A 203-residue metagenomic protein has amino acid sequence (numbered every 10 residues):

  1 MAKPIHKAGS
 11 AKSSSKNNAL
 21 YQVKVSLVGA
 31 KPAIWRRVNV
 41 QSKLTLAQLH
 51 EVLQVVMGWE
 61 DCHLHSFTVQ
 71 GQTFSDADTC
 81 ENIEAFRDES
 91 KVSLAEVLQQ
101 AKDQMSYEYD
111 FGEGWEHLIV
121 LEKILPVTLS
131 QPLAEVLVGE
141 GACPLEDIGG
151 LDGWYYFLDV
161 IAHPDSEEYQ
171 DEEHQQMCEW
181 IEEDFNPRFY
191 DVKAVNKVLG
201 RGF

Functional and structural regions predicted by a protein language model:
M1-F203: Short linear regulatory motifs enriched in tryptophan with gly/pro/ser
